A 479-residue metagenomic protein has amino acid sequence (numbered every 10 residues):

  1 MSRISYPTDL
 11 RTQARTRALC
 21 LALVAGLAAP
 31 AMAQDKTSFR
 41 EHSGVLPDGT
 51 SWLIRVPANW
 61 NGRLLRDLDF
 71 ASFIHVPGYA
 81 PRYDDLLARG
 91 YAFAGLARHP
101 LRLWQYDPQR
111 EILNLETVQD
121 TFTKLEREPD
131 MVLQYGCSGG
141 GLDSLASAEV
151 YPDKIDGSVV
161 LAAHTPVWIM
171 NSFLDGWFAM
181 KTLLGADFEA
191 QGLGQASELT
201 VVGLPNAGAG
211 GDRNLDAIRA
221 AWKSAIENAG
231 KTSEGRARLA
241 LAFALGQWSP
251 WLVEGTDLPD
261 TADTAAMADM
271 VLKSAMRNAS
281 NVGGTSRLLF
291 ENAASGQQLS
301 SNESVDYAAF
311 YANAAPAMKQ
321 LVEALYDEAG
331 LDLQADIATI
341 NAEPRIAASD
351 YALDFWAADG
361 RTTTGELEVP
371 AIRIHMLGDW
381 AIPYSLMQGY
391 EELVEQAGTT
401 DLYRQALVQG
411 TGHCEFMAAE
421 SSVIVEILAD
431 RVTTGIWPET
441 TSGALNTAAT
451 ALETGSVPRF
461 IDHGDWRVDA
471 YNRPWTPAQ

Functional and structural regions predicted by a protein language model:
M1-A14: N-terminal secretory signal peptides that target proteins for export/translocation
T8, L21-L23, Q34, G378: Intrinsic disorder/low-complexity signal
A18-A28: Bacterial N-terminal signal peptides
A29-A33: Sec/Tat signal peptide C-region and signal peptidase I cleavage site
Q34-Q479: C-terminal His-loop and adjacent cap/lid subdomain of alpha/beta-hydrolase
